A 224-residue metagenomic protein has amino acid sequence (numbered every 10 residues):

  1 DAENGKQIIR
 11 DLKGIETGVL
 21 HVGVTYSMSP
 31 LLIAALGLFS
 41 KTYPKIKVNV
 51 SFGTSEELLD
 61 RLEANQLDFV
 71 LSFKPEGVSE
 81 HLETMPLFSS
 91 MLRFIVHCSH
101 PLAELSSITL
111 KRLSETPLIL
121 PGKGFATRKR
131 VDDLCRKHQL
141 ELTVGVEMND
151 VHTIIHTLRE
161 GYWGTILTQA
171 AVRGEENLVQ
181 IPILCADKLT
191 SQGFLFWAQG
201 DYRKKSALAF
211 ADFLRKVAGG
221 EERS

Functional and structural regions predicted by a protein language model:
D1-H21, S40-K41, S79-M85, E104-S107: Short helix-loop hinge/linker segments at domain boundaries
Q7, K13-Y43, K47-S51, E56-D60 (+1 more regions): N-terminal winged-helix
L12, A34-L38, S55-L92, V96 (+2 more regions): Short beta-strand-centered segments that line the small-molecule binding cleft or hinge of alpha/beta clamshell
L20-G23, L92, I108-T127: Short loop->beta-strand "edge-of-pocket" segments that line small-molecule binding or catalytic clefts across diverse
L31, Q180-R223: A late-sequence structural motif
T54-L67, F73, G124-I181: Hydrophobic hinge/microswitch elements
F73, L102-A103, P117-H138, R203-A211 (+1 more regions): Secondary-structure junction motif
S79-M85, S89-S90, L105, H152-G200: Beta-alpha-beta core module
